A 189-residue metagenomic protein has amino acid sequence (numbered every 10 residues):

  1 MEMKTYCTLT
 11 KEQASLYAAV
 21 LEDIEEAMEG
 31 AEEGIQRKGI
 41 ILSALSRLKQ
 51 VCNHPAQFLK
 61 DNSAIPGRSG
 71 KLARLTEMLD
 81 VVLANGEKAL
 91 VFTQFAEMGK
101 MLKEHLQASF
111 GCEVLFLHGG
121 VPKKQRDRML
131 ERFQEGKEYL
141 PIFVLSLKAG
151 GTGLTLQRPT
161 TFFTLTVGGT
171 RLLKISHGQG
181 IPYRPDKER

Functional and structural regions predicted by a protein language model:
M1-L21, A31-L154: Conserved Helicase C-terminal RecA-like lobe
I24: Structured, solvent-exposed acidic/aromatic patches
V82-A84, T155-Q157, R184-E188: Intrinsically disordered, low-complexity regulatory regions enriched in Ser/Pro/Gly/Thr and acidic residues
G119-P122, T166-T170: Short, acidic/turn-prone active-site loops that include or flank metal/cofactor- and phosphate-binding residues
L154-V167: A short beta-strand element within the Helicase C-terminal
T170-R189: Conserved SF2 helicase motif VI
